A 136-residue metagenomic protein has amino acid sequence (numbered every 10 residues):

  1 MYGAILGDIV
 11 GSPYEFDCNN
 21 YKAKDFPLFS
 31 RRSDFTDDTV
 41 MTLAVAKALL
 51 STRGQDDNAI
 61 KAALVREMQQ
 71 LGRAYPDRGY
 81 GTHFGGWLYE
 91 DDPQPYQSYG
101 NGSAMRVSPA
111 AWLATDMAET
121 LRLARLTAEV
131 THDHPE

Functional and structural regions predicted by a protein language model:
M1-E136: Structured, active/binding-site neighborhoods that engage oxygen-rich ligands
